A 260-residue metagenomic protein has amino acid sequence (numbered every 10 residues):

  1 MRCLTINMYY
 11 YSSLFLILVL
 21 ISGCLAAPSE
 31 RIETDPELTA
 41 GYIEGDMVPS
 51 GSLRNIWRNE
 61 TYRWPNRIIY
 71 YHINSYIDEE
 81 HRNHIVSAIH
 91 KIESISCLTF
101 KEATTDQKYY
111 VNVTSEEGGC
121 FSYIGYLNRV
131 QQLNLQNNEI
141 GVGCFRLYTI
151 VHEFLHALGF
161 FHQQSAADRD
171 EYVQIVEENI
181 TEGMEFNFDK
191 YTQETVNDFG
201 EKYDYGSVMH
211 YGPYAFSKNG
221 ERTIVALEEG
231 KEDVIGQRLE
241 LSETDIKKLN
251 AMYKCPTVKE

Functional and structural regions predicted by a protein language model:
R2-E260: Zinc-dependent metalloendopeptidases
